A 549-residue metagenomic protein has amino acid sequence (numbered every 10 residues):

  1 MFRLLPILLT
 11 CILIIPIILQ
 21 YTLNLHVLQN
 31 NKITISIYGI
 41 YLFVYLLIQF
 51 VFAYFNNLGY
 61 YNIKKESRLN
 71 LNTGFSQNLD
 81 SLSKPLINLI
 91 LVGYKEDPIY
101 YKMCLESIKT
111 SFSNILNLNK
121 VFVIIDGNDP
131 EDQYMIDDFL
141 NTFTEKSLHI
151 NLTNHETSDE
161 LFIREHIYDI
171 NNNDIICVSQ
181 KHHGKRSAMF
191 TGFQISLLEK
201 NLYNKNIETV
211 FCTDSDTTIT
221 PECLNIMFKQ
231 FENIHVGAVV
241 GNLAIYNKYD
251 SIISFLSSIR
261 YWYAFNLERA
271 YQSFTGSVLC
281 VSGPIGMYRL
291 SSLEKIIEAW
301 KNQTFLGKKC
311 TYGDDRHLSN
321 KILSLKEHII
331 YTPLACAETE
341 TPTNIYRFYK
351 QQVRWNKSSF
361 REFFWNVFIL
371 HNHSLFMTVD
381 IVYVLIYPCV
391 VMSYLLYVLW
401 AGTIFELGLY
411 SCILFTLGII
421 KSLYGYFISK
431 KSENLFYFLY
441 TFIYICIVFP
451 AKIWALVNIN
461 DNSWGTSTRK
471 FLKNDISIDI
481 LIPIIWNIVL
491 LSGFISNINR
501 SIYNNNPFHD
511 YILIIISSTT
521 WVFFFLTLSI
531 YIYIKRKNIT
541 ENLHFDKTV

Functional and structural regions predicted by a protein language model:
M1-C11, C310, N344-R347, H373-S374 (+1 more regions): Alpha-helical transmembrane segments of integral membrane proteins, especially early/N-terminal helices
M1-P6, I90-V92, H371-I386, S467-S492: Loop-to-transmembrane boundary segments
M1-T110: N-proximal low-complexity "stem/linker" segments adjacent to membrane-targeting elements
R3-P6, T10-L13, Q49, S254-Q272 (+6 more regions): Short hydrophobic helices that act as membrane-entry/anchoring signals
I17-S36, I40, D380-S463, I480-V549: Membrane-embedded multi-pass helical conduit in multi-pass membrane proteins, especially envelope-biosynthetic
A53-N57, V353-N366, Y387-V391, I413-I420: A glycine-rich, aromatic-flanked flexible loop/lid motif
K64-Y387, F545-V549: Non-transmembrane catalytic domains and loops of membrane-associated enzymes and transporters that build or traffic
V121-I125, L334, V457-I478: Membrane-interface alpha-helices
